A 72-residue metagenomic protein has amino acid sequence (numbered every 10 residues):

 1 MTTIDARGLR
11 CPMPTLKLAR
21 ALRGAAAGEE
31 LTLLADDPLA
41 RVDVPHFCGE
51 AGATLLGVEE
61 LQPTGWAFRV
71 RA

Functional and structural regions predicted by a protein language model:
A6-L56: Amphipathic, hydrophobic secondary-structure cores in small proteins
V58-E60: A short glycine-rich beta-strand->turn/loop micro-motif centered on a GG-aromatic cluster
Q62-G65: Short acidic/glycine-enriched loop/turn segments that link adjacent beta-strands
A67-A72: Core SAM-dependent methyltransferase catalytic element
